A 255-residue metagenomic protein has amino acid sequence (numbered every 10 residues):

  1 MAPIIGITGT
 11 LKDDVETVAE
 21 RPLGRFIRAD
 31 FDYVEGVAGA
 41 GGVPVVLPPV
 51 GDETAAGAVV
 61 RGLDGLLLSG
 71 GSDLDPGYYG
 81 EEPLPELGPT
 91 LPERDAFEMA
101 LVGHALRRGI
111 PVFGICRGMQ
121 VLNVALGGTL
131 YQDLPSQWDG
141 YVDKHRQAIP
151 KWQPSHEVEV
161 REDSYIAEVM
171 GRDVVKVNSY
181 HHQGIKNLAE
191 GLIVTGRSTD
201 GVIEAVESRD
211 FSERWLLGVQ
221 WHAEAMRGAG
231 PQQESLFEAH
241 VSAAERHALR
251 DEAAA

Functional and structural regions predicted by a protein language model:
M1-F113, V124, Y131, P135-M170 (+4 more regions): N-terminal beta1-alpha1 cap of cysteine-dependent amidohydrolase-like domains
C116: Conserved G/P- and acidic residue-centered "switch" motifs that form tight phosphate/ATP-binding loops in soluble
M119-V121: Hydrophobic, aromatic-enriched interface-forming segments
L217-Q220: Active-site-proximal beta-strand elements of phosphoester/diester hydrolases
